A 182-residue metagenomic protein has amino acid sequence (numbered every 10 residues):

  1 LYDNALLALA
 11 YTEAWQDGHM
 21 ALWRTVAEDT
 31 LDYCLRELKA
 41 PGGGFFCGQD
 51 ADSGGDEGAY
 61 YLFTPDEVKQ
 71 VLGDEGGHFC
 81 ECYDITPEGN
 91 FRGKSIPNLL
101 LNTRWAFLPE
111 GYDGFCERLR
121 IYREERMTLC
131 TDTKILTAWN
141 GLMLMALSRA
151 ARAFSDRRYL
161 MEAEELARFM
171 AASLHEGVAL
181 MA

Functional and structural regions predicted by a protein language model:
L1-A182: Glycan-recognition and catalytic cores of secretory/periplasmic carbohydrate-active enzymes
